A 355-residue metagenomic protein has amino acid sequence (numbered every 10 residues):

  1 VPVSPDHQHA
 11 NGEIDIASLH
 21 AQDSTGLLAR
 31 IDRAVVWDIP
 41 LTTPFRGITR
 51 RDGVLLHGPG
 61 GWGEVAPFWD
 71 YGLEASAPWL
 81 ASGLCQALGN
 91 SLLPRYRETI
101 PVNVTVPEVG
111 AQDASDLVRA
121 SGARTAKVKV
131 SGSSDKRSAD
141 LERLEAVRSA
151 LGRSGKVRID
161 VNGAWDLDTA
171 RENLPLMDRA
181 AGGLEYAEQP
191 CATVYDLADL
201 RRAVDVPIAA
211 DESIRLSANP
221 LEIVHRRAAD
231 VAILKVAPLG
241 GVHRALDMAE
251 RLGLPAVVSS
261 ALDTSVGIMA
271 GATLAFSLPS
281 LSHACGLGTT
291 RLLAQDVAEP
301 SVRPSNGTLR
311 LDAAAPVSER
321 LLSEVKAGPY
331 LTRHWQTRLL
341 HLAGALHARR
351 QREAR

Functional and structural regions predicted by a protein language model:
P2-A180, A298-R355: N-terminal capping/lid subdomain adjacent to the active-site entrance of alpha/beta enzymes
W37-I39, T105, D211, S259 (+1 more regions): Conserved beta-strand termini and adjacent loop/short-helix elements that scaffold enzyme active sites in alpha/beta
P40-T42, E108, I214, L262 (+1 more regions): Short, solvent-exposed coil/turn elements at secondary-structure transition points
S121-R124, L151-R153, P175-L184, R201-A209 (+3 more regions): Glycine-enriched alpha-helix->loop->beta-strand junction motifs that scaffold or abut catalytic
A126-K136, K156-G163, G182-V194, V206-L216 (+2 more regions): Catalytic beta/alpha-barrel core
S133-V147, W165-T169, P190-R201, S217-N219 (+1 more regions): Active-site-adjacent beta->alpha loops and helix N-cap segments on the catalytic face of soluble alpha/beta enzymes
N219-L221, H225-L321: Shared catalytic-loop signature of beta/alpha-barrel
